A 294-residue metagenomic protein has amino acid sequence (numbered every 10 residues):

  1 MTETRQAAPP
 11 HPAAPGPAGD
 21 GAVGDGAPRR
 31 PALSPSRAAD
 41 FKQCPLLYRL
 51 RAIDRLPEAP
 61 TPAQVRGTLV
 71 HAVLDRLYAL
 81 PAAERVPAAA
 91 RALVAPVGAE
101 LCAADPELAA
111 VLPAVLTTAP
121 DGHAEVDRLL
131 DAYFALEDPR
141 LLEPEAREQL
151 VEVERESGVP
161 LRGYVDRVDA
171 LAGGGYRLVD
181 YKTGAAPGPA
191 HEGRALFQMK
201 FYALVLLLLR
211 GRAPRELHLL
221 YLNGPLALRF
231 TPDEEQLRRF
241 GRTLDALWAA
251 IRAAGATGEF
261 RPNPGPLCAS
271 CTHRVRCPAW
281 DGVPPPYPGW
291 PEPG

Functional and structural regions predicted by a protein language model:
M1-Q64, P293-G294: C-terminal, charged and often intrinsically disordered regions of DNA end-processing helicases and nucleases
A32, V205-G294: Metal-dependent nuclease catalytic regions and adjoining charged, substrate-binding loops involved in nucleic-acid end
D54-A63, L80-E84, G188-P189, G258-E259: Short, polar/flexible loop-turn hinges at active-site or ligand-entry regions and domain interfaces
P62, R66, V70, G122 (+3 more regions): Hydrophobic (often cysteine-bearing) scaffold residues that line and stabilize catalytic clefts of nucleotide/cofactor
A63, G67, L112-P120, R261: Conserved phosphate/pyrophosphate-binding and hydrolysis machinery centered on Walker-type P-loop NTPases, extending
L69-L80, A250-A254: Solvent-exposed, amphipathic alpha-helical segments
V73-R147, E154: A non-catalytic, helix-rich entry segment at domain boundaries
Q149-F240, L244: Mg2+/Mn2+-dependent nuclease catalytic core
